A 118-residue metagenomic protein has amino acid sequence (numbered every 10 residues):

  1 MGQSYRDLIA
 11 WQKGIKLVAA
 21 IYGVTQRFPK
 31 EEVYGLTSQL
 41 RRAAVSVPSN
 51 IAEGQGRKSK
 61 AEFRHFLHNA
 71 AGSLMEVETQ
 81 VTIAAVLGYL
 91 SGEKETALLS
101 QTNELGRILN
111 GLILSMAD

Functional and structural regions predicted by a protein language model:
M1-D118: Amphipathic alpha-helical assembly/interaction segments
